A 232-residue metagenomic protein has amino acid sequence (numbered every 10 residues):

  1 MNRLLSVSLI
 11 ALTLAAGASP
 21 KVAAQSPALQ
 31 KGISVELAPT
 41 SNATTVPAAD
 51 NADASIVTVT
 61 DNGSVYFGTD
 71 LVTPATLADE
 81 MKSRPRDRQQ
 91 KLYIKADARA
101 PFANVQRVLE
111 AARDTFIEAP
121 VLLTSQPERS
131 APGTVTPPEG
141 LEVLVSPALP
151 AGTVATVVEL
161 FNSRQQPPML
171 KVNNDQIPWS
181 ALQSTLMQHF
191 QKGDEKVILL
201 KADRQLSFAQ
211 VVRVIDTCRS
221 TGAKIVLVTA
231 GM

Functional and structural regions predicted by a protein language model:
N2-R3, S19-M232: Long, low-hydrophobicity, acidic/polar, solvent-exposed interaction domains
V7-G17: Bacterial N-terminal signal peptides
